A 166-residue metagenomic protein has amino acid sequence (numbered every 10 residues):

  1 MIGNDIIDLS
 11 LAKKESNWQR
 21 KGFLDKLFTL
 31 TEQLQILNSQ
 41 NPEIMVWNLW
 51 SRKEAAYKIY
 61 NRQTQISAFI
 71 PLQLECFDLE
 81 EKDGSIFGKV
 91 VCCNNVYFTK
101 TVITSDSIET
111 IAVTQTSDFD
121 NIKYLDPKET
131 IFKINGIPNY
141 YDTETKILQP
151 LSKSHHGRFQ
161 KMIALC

Functional and structural regions predicted by a protein language model:
M1-C166: Core catalytic alpha/beta fold that binds nucleotide/phospho-ligands
